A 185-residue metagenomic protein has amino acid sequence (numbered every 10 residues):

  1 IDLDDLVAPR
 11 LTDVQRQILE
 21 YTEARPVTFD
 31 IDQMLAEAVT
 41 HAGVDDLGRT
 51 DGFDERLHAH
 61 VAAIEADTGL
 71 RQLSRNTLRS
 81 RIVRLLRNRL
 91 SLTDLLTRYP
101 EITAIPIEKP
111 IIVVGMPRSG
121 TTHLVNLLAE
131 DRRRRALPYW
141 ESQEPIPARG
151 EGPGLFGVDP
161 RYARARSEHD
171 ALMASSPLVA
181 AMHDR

Functional and structural regions predicted by a protein language model:
I1-P100: Long, basic/Gly/Ser/Thr-rich N-terminal segments that mediate initial subcellular attachment or targeting
H41, H58-H60, H123, H169 (+1 more regions): Histidine (H) residue identity feature
E101-E108: Phosphate-binding P-loop
I112-R132: Glycine-rich phosphate-binding P-loop
E130-W140: Post-Walker A helix-loop "phosphate-sensing" segment adjacent to the P-loop in P-loop NTPases
E141-R185: PAPS-dependent sulfation machinery
